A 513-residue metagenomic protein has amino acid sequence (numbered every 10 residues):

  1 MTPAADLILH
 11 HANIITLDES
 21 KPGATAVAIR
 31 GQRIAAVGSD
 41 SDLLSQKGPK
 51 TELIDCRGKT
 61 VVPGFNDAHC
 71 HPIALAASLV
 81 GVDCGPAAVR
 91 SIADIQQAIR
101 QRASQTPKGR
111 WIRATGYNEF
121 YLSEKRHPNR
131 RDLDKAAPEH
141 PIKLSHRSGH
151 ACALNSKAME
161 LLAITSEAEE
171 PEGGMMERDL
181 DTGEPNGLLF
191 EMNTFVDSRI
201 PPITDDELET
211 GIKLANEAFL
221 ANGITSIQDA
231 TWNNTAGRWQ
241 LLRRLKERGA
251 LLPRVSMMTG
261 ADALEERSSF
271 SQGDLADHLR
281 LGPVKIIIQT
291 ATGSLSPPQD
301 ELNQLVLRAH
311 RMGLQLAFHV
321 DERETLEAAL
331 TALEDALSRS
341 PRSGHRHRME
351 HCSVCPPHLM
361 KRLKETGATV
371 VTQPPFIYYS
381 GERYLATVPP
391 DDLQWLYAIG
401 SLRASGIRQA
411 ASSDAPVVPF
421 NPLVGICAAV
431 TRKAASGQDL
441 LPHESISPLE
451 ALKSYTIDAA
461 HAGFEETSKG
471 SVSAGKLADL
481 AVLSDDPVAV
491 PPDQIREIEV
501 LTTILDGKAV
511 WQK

Functional and structural regions predicted by a protein language model:
M1-A4, K513: Basic/polar N-terminal segments that are highly enriched at the extreme N-terminus, encompassing both cleavable
P3-H11, I15, E19-S268, P283-D321 (+6 more regions): Divalent metal-binding segments
V27, M176-R178, V500-V510: Active-site and channel-lining beta-strand-loop segments that bind or position nucleotide-derived/phosphorylated
A36-V37, A114, L480-L483, Q512: A generic structural signal for residues embedded in beta-strands
H71, A276-Q289, A368-Y378: Non-cysteine beta-strand/loop elements that form the S-adenosyl-L-methionine
R102-Q105, A218, H461-A462, T503 (+1 more regions): Short alpha-helical functional segments enriched in proximate histidine and acidic residues
L245-R248, F270-L279, L307, R342 (+1 more regions): Acidic (Asp/Glu)-rich catalytic clusters
L307-A317, E324-H347, H351-C352, P357-K361 (+4 more regions): His/Asp/Glu-enriched, well-ordered alpha-helical/loop segment that forms or immediately abuts the divalent-metal
